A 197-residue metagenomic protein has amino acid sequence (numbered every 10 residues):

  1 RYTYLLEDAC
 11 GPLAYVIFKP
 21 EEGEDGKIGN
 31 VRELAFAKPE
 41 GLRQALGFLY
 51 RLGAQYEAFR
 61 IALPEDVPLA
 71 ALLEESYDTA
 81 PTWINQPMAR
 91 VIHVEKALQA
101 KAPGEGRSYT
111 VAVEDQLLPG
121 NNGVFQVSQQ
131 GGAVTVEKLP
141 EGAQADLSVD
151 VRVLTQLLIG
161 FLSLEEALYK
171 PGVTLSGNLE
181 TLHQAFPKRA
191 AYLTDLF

Functional and structural regions predicted by a protein language model:
R1-F197: Intrinsically disordered, low-complexity, positively biased terminal segments
